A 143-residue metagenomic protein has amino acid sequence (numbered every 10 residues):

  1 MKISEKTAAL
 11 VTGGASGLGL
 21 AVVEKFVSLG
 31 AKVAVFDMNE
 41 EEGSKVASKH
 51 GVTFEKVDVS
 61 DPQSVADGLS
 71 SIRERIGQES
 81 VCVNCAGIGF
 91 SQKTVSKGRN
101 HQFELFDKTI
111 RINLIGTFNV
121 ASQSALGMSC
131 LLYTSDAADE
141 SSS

Functional and structural regions predicted by a protein language model:
K2-V33: Canonical Rossmann dinucleotide-binding motif of NAD(H)/NADP(H)-dependent dehydrogenases/reductases, specifically
S4, S71-N84, F90, Q102-L105: A glycine-rich helix->loop->beta "capping" turn within Rossmann-like NAD(P)(H)-dependent oxidoreductase domains
L29-S44: Conserved glycine-rich Rossmann-like NAD(P)H-binding loop of the short-chain dehydrogenase/reductase
E41, V57-G68, F103: The beta1-alpha1 cofactor-binding region of Rossmann-like NAD(H)/NADP(H)-dependent oxidoreductases
G89-D107, L132: Conserved mid-core segment of classical short-chain dehydrogenase/reductases
A121-S122: A short, exposed helix-loop element centered on a Lys and neighboring polar residues
Y133-S143: Single conserved hydrophobic/aromatic residue that forms the stacking wall/gate of nucleotide- or nucleobase-binding
